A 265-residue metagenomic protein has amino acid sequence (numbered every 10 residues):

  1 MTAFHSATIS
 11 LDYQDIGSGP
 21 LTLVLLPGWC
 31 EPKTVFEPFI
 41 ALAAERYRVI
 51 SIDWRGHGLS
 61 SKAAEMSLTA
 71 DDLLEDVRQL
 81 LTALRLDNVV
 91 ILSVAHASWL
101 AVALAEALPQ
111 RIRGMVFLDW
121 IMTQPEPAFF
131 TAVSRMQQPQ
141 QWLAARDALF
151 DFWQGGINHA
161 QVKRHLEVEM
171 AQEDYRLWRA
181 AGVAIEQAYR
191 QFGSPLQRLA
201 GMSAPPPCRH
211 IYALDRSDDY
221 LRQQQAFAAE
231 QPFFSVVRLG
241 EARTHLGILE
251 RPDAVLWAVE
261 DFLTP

Functional and structural regions predicted by a protein language model:
M1-L23, A44-Y47, L86-D87, G155-G156 (+2 more regions): Alpha/beta-hydrolase fold catalytic core
I9-K62: Conserved HGGG/HGGXW glycine-rich cap/lid loop of the alpha/beta-hydrolase fold
P38, S51-L92, H96, W257: Active-site loop/oxyanion-hole signature of alpha/beta-hydrolase fold enzymes
D53-G58, I121, A242-R243: Short beta-to-alpha linker loops that shape the active-site pocket of alpha/beta-hydrolase fold enzymes
V102, E106, R113-A144: Flexible "cap/lid" loop of the alpha/beta hydrolase fold
E126-A128, A145-A204: Conserved alpha/beta-hydrolase catalytic His-Asp/Glu region
A180-R238, A242: Conserved serine/cysteine hydrolase catalytic core
R243-P252: Catalytic histidine-centered segment of alpha/beta-hydrolase-like enzymes
